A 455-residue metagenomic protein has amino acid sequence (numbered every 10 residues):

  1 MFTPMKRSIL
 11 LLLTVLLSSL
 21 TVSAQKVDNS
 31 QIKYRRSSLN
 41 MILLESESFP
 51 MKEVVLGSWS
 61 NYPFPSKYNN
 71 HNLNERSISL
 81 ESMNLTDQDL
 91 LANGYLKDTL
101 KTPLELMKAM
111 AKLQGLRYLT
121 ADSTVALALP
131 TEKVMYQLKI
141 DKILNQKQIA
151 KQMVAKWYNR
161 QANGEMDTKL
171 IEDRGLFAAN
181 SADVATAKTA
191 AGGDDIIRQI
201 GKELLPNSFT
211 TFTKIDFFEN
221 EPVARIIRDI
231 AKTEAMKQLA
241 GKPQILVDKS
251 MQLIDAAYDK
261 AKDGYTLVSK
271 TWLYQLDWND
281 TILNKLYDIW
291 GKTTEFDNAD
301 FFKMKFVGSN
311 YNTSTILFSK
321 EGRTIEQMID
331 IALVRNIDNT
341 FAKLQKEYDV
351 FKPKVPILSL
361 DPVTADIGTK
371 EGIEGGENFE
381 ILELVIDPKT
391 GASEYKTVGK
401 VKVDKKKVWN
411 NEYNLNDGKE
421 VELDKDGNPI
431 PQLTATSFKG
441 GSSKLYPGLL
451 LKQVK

Functional and structural regions predicted by a protein language model:
M1-S8: Positively charged n-region of N-terminal signal peptides that target proteins for export
S8-S18: Sec-dependent N-terminal signal peptides
L20-A24: Sec/Tat signal peptide C-region and signal peptidase I cleavage site
Q25-K455: Surface-exposed, polar/charged interaction patches used for macromolecular assembly or partner binding
